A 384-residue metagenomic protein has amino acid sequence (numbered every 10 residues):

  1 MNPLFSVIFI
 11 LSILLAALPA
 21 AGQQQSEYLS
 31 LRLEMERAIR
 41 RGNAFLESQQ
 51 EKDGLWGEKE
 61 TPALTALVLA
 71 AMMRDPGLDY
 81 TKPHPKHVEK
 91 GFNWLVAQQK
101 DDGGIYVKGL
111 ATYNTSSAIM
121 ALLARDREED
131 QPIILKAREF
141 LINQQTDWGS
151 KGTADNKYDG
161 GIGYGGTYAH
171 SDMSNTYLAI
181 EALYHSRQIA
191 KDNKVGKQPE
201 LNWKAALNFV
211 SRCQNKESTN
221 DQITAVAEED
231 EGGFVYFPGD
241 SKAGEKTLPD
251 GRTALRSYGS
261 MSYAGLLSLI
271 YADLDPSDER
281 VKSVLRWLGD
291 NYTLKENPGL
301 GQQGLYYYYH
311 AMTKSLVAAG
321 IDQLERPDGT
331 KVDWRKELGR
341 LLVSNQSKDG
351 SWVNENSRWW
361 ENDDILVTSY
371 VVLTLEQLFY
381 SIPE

Functional and structural regions predicted by a protein language model:
M1-N2: N-terminal secretory signal peptides that target proteins for export/translocation
S6-A16: Bacterial N-terminal signal peptides
L18-G22: Sec/Tat signal peptide C-region and signal peptidase I cleavage site
Q23-R41, L55-H87, D101-E139, N143-R340 (+1 more regions): An alpha-helical repeat/solenoid feature that recognizes helix-turn-helix modules
